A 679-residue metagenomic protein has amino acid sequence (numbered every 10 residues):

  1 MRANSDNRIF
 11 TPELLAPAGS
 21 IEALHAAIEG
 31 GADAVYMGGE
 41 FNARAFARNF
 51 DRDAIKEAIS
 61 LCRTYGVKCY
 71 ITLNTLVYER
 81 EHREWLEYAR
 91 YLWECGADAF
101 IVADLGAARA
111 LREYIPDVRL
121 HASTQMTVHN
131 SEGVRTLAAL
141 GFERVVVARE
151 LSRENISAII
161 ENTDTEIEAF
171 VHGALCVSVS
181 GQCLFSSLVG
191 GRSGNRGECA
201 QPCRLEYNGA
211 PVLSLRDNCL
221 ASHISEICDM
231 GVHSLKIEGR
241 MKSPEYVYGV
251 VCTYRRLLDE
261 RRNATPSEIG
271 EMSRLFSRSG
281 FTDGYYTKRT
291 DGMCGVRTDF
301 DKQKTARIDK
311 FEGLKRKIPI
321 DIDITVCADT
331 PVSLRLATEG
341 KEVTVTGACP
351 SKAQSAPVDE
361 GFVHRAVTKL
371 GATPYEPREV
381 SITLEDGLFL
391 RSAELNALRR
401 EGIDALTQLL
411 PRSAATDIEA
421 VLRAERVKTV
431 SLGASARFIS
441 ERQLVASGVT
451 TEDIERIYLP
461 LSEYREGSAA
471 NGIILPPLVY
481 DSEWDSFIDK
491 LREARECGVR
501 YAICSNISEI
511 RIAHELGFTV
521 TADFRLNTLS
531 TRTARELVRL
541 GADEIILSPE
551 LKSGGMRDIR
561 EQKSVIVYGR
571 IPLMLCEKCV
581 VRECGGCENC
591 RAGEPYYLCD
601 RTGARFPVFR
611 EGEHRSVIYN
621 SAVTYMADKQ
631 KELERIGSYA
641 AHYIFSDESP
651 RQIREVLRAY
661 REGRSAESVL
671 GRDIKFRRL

Functional and structural regions predicted by a protein language model:
M1-G30, A34-M37, F41-A45, A58-I59 (+6 more regions): Surface-exposed amphipathic alpha-helical tracts and adjacent flexible/coil segments at the periphery of soluble enzymes
F50-I55, S60: Glycine/small-residue-rich interface belts in oligomeric ring/scaffold proteins and their assembly partners
S123-T127: Ser/Thr-centric signal marking residues that sit in or immediately flank functional binding/regulatory motifs
